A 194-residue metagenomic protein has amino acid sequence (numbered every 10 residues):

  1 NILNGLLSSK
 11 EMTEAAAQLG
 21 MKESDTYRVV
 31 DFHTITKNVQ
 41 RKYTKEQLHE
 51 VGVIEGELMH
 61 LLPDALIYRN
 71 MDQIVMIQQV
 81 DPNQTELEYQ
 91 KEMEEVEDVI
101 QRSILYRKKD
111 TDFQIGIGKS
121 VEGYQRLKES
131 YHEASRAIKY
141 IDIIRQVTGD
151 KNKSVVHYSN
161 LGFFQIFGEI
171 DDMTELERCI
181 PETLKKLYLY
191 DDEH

Functional and structural regions predicted by a protein language model:
N1-H194: Cytosolic nucleotide-utilizing catalytic cores of signal-transduction proteins
